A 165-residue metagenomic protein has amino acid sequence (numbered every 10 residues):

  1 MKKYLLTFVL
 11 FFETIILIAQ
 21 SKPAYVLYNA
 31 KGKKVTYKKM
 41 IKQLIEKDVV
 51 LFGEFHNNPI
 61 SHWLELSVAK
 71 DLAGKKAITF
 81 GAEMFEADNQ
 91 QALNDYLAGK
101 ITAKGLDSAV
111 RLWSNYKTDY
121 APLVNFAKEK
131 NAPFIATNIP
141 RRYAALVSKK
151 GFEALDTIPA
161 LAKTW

Functional and structural regions predicted by a protein language model:
M1-P23: Bacterial Sec-dependent N-terminal signal peptides
I18-K47: N- or domain-start disorder-to-order transition segments that initiate the globular core
S21-V26, D48-F55, K104-R111: Short, basic, glycine/proline-bearing loop/turn elements
K33, Y37, N58-E65, Q90 (+2 more regions): Solvent-exposed, acidic/flexible segments
I45-I78, M84: N-terminal, post-signal-peptide region of Sec/Tat-exported proteins
F55-P59, F85-N89, P140-A144: Solvent-exposed loop/turn segments at secondary-structure junctions within structured extracellular/periplasmic domains
N57, E65, A69, Q91-I101: Post-signal peptide N-terminal segment of secreted/secretory-pathway proteins
T79, A92-W165: A substrate-binding/cap region within the structured catalytic cores of diverse enzymes
